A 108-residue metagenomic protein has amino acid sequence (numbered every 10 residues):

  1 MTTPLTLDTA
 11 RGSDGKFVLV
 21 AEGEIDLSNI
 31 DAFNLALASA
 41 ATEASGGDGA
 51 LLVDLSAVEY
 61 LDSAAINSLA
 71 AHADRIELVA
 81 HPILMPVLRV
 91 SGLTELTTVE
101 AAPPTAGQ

Functional and structural regions predicted by a protein language model:
M1-Y60, A64-Q108: STAS-like cytosolic regulatory interaction modules
